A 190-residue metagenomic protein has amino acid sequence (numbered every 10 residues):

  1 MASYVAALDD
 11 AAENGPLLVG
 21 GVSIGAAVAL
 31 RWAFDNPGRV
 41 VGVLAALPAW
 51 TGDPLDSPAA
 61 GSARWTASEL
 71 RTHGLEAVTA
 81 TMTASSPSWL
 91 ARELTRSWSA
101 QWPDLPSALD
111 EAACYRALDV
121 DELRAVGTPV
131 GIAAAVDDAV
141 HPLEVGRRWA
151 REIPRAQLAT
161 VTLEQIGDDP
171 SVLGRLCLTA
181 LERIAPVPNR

Functional and structural regions predicted by a protein language model:
M1-L17: Active-site loop/oxyanion-hole signature of alpha/beta-hydrolase fold enzymes
V19-G21, A46: Short beta-strand immediately N-terminal to the catalytic nucleophile in serine-hydrolase-like folds
G21-G25, A29: Gly/Ala-rich beta-loop-alpha elbow adjacent to hydrolase catalytic centers
L30-L70: Flexible "cap/lid" loop of the alpha/beta hydrolase fold
R92-V120: Hydrophobic, aromatic-rich cap/lid helix
V126, I132-A134: Short beta-strand/loop motif that positions the catalytic acidic residue of the alpha/beta-hydrolase fold
A139-V145: Conserved alpha/beta-hydrolase "acid-adjacent" motif
R155-R190: Catalytic active-site module of serine/aspartate enzymes centered on a nucleophile-bearing elbow/loop
